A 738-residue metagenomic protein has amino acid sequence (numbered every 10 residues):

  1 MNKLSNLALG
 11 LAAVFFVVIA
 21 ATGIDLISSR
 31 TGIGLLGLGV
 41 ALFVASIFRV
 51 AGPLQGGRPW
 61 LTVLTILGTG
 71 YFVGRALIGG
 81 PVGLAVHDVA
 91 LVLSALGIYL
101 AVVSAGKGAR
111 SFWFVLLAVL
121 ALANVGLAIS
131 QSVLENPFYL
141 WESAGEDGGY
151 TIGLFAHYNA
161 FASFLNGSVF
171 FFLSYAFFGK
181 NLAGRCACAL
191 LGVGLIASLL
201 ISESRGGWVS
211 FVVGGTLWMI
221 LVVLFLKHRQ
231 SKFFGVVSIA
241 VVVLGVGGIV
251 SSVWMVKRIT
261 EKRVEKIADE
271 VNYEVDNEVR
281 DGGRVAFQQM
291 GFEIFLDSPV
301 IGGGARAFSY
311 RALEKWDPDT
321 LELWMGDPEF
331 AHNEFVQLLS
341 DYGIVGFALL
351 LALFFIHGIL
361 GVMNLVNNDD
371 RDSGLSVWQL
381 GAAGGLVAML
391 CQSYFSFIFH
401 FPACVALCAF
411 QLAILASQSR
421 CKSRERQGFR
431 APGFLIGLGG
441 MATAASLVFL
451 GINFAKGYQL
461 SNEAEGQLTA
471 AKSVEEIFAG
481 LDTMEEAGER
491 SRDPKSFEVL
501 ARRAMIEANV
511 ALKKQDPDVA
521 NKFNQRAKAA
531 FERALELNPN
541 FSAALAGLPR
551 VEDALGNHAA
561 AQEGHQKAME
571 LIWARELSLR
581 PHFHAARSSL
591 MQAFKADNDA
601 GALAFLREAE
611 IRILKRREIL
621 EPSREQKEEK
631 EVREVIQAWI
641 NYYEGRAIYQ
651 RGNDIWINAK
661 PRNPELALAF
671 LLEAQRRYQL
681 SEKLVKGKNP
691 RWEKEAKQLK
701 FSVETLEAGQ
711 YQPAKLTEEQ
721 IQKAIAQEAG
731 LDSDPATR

Functional and structural regions predicted by a protein language model:
M1-V119, Y175-A189, T216-V243, S419-A470 (+12 more regions): Transmembrane signal-anchor hairpin modules in multi-pass inner-membrane enzymes, especially those that act on
N2-G23, G34-S46, T69-L77, H87-A101 (+6 more regions): Alpha-helical transmembrane segments of multi-pass inner-membrane proteins
E146-I152, G214, I249-M290, L313 (+2 more regions): Flexible juxtamembrane loops connecting transmembrane helices in multi-pass membrane enzymes that build or modify
H157, Y273, E278, G283-P328 (+2 more regions): TM-adjacent membrane-interface loops and short helices in multi-pass inner/ER membrane proteins
Q467, A504-E507, A511, E552 (+4 more regions): Residue at a conserved register position within TPR or TPR-like alpha-solenoid repeats
D493-S496, F541, R575-S578, F583 (+2 more regions): Residue-level recognition of tetratricopeptide repeat
R502, G547, P581-H584, Y643 (+1 more regions): Canonical tetratricopeptide repeat
